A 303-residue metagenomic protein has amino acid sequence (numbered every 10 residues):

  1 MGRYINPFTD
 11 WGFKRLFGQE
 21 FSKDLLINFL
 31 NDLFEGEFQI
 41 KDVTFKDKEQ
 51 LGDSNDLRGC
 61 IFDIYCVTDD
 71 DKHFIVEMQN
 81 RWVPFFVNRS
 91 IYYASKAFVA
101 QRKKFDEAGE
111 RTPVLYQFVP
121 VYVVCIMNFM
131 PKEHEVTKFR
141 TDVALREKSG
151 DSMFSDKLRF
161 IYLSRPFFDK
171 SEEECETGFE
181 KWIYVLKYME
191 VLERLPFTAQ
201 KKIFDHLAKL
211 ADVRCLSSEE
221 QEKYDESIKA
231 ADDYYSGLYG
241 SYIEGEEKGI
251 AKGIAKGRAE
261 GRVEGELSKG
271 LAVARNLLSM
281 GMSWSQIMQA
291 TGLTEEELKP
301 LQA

Functional and structural regions predicted by a protein language model:
M1-Q221: Conserved single-residue anchors adjacent to enzymatic active/cofactor-binding motifs
G2, F74-Q79, E180-A303: Short, charged alpha-helical interaction segments and adjacent helix-coil junctions
